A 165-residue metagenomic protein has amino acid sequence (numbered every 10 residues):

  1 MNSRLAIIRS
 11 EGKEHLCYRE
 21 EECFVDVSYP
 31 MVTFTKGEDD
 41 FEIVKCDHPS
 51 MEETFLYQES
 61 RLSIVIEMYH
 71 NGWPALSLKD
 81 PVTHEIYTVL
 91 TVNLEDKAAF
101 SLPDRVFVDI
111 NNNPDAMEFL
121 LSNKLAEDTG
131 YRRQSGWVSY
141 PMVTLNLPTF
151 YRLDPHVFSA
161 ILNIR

Functional and structural regions predicted by a protein language model:
M1-K45: Residue-level detector of conserved, function-critical positions
N2-I7, M51-E52, W73-A75: Short, hydrophobic/aromatic-rich segments at coil-to-beta transitions
I7, V65-E67, E127-R132: Short amphipathic beta-strand and strand-loop transition segments with alternating hydrophobic
E20-E21, Y29, K36, K45 (+2 more regions): Secondary-structure transition/turn motif
C46-E67: Short, charged/polar N-terminal "headpieces" of proteins
S63, W73-L78, V89: Catalytic phosphate/metal-binding cores of nucleic-acid and nucleotide-processing enzymes, i.e., regions that mediate
K79-K124: Acidic, aromatic-enriched beta-alpha/helix-loop junctions
I110-I161: Short, compact, well-ordered microdomains
